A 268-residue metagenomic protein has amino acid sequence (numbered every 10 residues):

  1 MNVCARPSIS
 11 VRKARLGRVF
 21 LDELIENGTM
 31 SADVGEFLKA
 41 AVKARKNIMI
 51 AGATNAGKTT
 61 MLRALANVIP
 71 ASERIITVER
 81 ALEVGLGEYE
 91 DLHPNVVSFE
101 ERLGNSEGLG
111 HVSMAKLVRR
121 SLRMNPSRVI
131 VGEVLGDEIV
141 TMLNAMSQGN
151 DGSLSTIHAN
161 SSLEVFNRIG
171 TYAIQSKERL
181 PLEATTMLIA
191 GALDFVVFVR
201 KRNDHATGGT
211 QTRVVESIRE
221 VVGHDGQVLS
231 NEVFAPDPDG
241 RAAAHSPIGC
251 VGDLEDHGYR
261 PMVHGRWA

Functional and structural regions predicted by a protein language model:
M1-A44: P-loop NTP-binding catalytic core
L16-E26, N67-V118, V165-I169: P-loop NTPase switch/communication element
V42, A53-T54: The conserved Walker
I50: Hydrophobic anchor at the beta1->P-loop junction of P-loop NTPases
K58: Conserved lysine of the Walker
M61-L62, A66: Post-Walker A alpha-helix
E79, L92, S121-F198, T207-E220: Conserved P-loop NTPase nucleotide-binding/switch module
H205-A268: NTP-binding/hydrolysis catalytic cores, primarily Walker-type P-loop NTPases
